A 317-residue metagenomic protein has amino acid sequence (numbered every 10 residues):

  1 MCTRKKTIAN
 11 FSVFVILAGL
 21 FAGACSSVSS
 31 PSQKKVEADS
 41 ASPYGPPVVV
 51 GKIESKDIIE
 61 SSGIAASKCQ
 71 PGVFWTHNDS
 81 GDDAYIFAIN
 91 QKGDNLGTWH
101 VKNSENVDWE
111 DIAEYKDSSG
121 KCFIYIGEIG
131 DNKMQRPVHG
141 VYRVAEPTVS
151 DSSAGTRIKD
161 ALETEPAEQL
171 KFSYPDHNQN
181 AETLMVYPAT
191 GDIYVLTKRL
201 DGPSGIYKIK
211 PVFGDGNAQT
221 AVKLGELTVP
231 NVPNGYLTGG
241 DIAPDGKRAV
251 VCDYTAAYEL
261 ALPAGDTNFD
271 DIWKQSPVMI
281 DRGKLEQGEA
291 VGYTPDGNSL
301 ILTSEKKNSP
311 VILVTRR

Functional and structural regions predicted by a protein language model:
M1-T3, P31-S32: Intrinsically disordered, low-complexity regions enriched in serine, threonine, proline and polar/charged residues
C2-S12: Bacterial N-terminal signal peptides that target proteins for export
A22-A24: C-terminal motif of bacterial Sec signal peptides marking the signal peptidase cleavage site
S26-R317: Sequence/structural signature of beta-propeller domains
